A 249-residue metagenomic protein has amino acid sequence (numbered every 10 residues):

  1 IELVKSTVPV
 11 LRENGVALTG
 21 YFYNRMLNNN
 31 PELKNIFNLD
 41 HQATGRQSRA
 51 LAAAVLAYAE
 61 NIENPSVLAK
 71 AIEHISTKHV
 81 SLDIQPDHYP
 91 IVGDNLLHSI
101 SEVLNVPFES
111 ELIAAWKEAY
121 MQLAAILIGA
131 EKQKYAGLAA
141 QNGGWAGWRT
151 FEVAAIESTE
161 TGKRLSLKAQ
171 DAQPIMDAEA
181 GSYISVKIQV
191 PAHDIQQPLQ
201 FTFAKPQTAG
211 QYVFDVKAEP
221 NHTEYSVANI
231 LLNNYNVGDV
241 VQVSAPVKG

Functional and structural regions predicted by a protein language model:
I1-W148: Globin-like tetrapyrrole-binding proteins
Q141-S244: Ferredoxin-reductase
P246-G249: A short, basic/flexible loop-to-alpha-helix module at the beginning of a structural domain
